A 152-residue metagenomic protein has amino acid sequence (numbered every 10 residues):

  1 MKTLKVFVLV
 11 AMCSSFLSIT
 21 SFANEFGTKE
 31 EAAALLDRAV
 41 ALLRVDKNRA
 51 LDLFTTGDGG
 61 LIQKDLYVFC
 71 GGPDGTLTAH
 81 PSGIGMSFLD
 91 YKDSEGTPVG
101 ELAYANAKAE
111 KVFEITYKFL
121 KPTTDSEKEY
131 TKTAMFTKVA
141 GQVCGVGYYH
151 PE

Functional and structural regions predicted by a protein language model:
K2-K5, F16-E152: N-terminal membrane-sensor/transducer module of prokaryotic signaling receptors
V10-A11, S21: Cleavable N-terminal signal peptides
